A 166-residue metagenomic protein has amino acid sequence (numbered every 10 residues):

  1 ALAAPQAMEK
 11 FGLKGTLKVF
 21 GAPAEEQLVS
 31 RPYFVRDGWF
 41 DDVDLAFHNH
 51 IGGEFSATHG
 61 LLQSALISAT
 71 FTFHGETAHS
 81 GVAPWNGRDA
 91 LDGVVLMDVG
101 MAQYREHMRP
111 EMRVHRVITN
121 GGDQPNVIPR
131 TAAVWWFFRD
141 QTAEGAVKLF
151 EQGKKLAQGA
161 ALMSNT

Functional and structural regions predicted by a protein language model:
A1-A4: Active-site alpha-helical elements of protease catalytic centers
A7-P129, R139: Histidine/acidic-residue-rich, glycine-tolerant segments that coordinate divalent metal ions
P125-L156, T166: A conserved active-site cap/scaffold subdomain adjacent to cofactor or substrate pockets
G159: Internal catalytic or translocation cores that form aromatic/hydrophobic pockets or channels for amphipathic metabolites
